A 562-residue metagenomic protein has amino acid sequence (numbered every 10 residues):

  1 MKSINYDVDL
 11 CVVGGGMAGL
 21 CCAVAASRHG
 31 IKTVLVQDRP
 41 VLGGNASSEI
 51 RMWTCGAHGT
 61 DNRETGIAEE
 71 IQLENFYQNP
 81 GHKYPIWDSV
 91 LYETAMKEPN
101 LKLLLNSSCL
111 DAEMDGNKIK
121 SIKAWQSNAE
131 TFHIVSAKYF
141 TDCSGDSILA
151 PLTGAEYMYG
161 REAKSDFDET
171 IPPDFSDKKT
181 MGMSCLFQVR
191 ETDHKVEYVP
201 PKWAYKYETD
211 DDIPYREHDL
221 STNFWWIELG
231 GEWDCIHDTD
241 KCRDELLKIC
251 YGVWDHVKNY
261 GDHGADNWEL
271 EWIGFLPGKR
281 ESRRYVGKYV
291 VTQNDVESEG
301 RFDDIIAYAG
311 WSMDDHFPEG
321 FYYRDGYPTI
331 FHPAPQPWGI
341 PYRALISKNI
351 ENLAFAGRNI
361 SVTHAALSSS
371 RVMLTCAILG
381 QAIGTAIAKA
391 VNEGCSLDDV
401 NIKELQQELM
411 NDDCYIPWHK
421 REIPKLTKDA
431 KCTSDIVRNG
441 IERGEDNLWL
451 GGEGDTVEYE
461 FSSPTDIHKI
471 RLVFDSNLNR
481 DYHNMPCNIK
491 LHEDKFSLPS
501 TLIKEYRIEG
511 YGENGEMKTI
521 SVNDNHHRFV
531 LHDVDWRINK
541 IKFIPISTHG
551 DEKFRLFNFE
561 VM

Functional and structural regions predicted by a protein language model:
I4-G16: Beta1/beta-strand and adjacent pyrophosphate-binding region of the FAD-binding site in flavoprotein oxidoreductases
G19: N-terminal Rossmann-fold NAD(P) dinucleotide-binding loop
A25, I31-K32, V36-D115, M158 (+1 more regions): Conserved N-terminal/central alpha/beta ligand/cofactor-binding core
N45, N106, N128-Y139, C143-K428: Flavin (FAD/FMN)-binding glycine-rich loop and adjacent Rossmann-like elements that form
E113-I134: Conserved beta-strand-loop-beta-strand element in the redox core of flavoprotein oxidoreductases
H364-S369, K389-E460, P464-I467, N479-H483 (+1 more regions): Glycine- and aromatic-enriched mobile tails/lids
R443-E516, V522-M562: Aromatic, loop-rich ligand-recognition surfaces of beta-strand-rich domains
